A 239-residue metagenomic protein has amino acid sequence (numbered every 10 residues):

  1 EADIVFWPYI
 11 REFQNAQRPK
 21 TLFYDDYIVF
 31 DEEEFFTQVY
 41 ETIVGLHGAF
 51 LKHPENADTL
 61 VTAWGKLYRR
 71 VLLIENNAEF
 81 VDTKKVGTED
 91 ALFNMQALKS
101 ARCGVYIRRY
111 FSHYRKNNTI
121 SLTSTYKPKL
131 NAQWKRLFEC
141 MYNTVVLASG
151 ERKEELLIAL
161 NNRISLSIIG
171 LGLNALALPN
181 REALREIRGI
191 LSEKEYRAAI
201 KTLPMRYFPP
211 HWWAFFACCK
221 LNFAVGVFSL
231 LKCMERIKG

Functional and structural regions predicted by a protein language model:
E1-I107, S112-K129: Donor-binding/catalytic cores of nucleotide-activated saccharide and glycerol-phosphate transferases/polymerases
A2, N143, L173-G239: Membrane-interface aromatic/basic loop that binds lipid-linked glycans or pyrophosphate carriers, typified by
W7, W64, W134, W212-W213: A residue-identity detector for tryptophan
A78, A101, Y106-I107, T119-T123 (+4 more regions): Gram-positive cell-envelope targeting signals
K84-K85, A148-E154: Short helix/loop segment immediately N-terminal to the Walker
M95-L98, N161-G170: P-loop NTPase catalytic cores that bind/hydrolyze ATP
R109-N118, S124-E151, L166-G170, N174-A198: Catalytic core of nucleotide-sugar-dependent glycosyltransferases
K153-N162: All-alpha amphipathic helical-bundle segments outside canonical DNA-binding/catalytic cores that form hydrophobic
